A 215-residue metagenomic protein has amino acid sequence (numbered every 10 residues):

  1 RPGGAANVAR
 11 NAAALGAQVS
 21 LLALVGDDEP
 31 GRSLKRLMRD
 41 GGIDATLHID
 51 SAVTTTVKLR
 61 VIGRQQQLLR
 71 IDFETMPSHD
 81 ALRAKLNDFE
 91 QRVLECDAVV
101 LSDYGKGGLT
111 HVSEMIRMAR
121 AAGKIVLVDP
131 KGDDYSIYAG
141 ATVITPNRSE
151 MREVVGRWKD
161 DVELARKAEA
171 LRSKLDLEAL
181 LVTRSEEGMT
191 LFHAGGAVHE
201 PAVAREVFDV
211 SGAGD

Functional and structural regions predicted by a protein language model:
R1-P2, G107: Short, glycine-rich nucleotide/cofactor-binding loops
P2-A98, E114: Conserved N-terminal subdomain of the carbohydrate kinase-like
A12, L59, V99-S102, N147 (+2 more regions): Conserved structural-core and active-site-/substrate-pathway-adjacent residues in large, well-folded domains of enzymes
L24-G26, D103-G105, K131: Structural motif
A52-T56, M76-H79, D134-S136, R152-E153 (+1 more regions): A short acidic, often aromatic-flanked loop/helix-cap motif at beta-alpha or helix-coil junctions that lines enzyme
R64, F73, P146, A202-V203: Active-site donor-binding loop signature of nucleotide-sugar glycosyltransferases
A98, K106-H199, E206: Conserved phosphate/ATP/ADP-binding segment of small-molecule kinases
V203-D215: Short glycine/threonine-rich catalytic loop with a Thr-x-Gly-x-Asp
